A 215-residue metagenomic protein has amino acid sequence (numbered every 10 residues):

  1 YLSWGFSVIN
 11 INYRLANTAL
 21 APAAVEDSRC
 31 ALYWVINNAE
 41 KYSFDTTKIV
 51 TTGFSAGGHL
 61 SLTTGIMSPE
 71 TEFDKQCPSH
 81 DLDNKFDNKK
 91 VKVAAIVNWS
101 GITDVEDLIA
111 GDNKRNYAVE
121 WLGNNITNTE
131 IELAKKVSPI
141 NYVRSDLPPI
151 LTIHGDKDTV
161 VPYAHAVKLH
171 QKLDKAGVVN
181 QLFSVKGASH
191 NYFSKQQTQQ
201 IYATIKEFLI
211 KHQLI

Functional and structural regions predicted by a protein language model:
Y1-I215: Alpha/beta-hydrolase superfamily serine-hydrolase fold, recognizing
